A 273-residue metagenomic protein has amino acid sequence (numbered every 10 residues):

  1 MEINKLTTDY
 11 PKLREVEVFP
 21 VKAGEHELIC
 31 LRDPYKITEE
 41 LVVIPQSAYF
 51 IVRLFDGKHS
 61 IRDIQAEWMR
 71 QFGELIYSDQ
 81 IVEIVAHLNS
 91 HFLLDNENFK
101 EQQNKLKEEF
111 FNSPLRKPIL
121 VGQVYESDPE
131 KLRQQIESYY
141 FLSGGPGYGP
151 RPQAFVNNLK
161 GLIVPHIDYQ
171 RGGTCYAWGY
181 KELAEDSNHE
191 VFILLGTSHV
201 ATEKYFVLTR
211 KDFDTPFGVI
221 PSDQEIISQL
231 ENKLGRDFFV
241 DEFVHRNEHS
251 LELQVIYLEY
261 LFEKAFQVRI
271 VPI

Functional and structural regions predicted by a protein language model:
M1-I37: Long, low-complexity, charged/polar intrinsically disordered regions in eukaryotic proteins
M1-N4, K22-H26, E67-W68, N104 (+1 more regions): N-terminal start-of-chain detector that recognizes signal peptides and the immediate post-cleavage beginning
E15-P20, C30-Y35, I51-L54, E97-K105 (+3 more regions): Short, functional N-terminal and low-complexity linear motifs
V16-V18, I29, I61, N98 (+2 more regions): Generic detector of short, locally flexible boundary/turn motifs and exposed helical patches
F19-A23, E40-V42, R151-A154: Short secondary-structure boundary/capping segments within folded domains
E27, Y35-R133: Long, charge-rich, low-complexity alpha-helical segments
R32-P34, V43-Q46, V164-I167, T197: Acidic/polar N-terminal loop/beta-strand segments that form early-domain functional surfaces
P114, I119-I273: Active-site histidine-anchored catalytic micro-motif
